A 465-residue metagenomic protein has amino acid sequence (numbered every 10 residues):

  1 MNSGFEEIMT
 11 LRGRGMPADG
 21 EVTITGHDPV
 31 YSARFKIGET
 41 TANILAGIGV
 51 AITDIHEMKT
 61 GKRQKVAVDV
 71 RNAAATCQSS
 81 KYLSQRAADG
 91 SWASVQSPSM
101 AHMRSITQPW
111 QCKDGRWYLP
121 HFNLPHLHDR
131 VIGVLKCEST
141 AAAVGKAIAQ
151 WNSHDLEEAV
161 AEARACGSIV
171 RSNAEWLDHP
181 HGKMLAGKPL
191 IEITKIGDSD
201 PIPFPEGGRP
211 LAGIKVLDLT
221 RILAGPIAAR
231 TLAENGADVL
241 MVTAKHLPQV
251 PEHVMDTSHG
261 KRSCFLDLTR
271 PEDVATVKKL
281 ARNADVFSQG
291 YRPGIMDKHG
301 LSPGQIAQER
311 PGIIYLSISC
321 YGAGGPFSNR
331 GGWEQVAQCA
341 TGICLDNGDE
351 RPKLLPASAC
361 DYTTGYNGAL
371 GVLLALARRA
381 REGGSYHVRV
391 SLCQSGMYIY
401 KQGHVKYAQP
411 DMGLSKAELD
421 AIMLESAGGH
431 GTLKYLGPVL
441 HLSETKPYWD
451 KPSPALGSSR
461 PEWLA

Functional and structural regions predicted by a protein language model:
M1-H246, V274, R282-N283, I306-G322 (+2 more regions): Acyl-CoA thioester-binding alpha/beta core of soluble enzymes
A186-G187, T257-G260, G331-A337: Short, hinge-like loop/turn segments at secondary-structure boundaries
L217, R262-Q308: A structured beta-alpha segment of the ubiquitous adenosine-cofactor-binding alpha/beta core
P226-I227, A237, E252, L268 (+8 more regions): Domain-scale recognition of functional cores that engage charged ligands
G236, G260-K261, A284, W333: Short, well-ordered alpha-helix to beta-strand connector turns
M241-L268, E272: Glycine-rich phosphate-binding loop and adjoining beta1-alpha1-beta2 segment of Rossmann-like nucleotide-binding folds
H259-G260, V336-C339, A408-L414: Acidic, Ser/Thr-rich peripheral helices and adjacent loops at domain boundaries
I318, F327-E350: Flexible glycine/proline-rich, aromatic-decorated loop/lid segments
